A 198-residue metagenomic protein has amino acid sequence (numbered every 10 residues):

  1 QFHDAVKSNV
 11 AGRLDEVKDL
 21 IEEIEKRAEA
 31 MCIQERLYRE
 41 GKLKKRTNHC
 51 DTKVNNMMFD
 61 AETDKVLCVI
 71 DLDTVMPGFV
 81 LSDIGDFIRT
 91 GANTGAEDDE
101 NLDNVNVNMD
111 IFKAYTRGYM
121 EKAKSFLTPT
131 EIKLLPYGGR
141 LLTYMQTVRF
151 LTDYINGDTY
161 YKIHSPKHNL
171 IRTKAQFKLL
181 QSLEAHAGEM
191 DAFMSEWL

Functional and structural regions predicted by a protein language model:
Q1-H49, V54-C68, L141, T159-S165 (+3 more regions): ATP-dependent phospho-/nucleotidyl transfer catalytic cores
I24, Y115, L134-L135: A structural signal for short hydrophobic/aromatic patches embedded in well-ordered alpha helices
T52-V54, I111, F126: Active-site capping/gating regions of soluble enzymes
K53-N56, D86, R149, L179: Hydrophobic side chains within alpha-helical segments
I70-V75: Activation of the activation-loop gatekeeper triad in protein kinase-fold domains
P77, L81-K124, L141-Y160: Active-site activation/catalytic loop segments of kinase-like enzymes and analogous catalytic loops in related
L127-G139: All-alpha amphipathic helical-bundle segments outside canonical DNA-binding/catalytic cores that form hydrophobic
P129, R149-D153, T159-E189: Short linear sequence signals and composition-biased patches located at protein termini or domain-edge surfaces
